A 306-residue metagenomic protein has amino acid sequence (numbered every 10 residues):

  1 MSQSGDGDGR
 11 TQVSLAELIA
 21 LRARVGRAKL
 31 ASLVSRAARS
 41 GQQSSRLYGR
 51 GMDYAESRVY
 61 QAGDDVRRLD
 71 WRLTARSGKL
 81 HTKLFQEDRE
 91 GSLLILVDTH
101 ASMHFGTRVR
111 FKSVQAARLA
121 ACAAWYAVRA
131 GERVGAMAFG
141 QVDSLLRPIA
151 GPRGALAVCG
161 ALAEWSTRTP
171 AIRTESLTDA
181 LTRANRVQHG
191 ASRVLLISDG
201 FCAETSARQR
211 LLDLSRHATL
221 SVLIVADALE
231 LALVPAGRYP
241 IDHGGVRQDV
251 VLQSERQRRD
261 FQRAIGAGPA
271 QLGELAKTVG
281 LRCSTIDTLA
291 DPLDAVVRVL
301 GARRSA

Functional and structural regions predicted by a protein language model:
M1-Q43, Y54, V59-D64, L73 (+3 more regions): Exposed, interaction-prone extracellular/peripheral surfaces
V66-R68: N-terminal juxtadomain amphipathic helix that follows a signal peptide/anchor or precedes a small N-terminal auxiliary
